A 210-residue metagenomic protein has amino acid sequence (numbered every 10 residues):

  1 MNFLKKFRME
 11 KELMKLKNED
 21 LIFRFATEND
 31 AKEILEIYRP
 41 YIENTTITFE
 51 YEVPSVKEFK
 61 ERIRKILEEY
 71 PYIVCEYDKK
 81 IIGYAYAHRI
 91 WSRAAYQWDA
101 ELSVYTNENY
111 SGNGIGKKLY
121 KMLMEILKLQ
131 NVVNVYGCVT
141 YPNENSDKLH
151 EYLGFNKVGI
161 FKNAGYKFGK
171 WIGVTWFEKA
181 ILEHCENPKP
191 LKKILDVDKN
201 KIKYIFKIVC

Functional and structural regions predicted by a protein language model:
L21, K80-Y84, I172: Glycine-rich phosphate/pyrophosphate-binding loop shared by adenosine-nucleotide-utilizing enzymes
I22-I34: A short beta-loop-alpha structural element at the N-terminal edge of CoA-dependent acyl/N-acetyltransferase catalytic
L35-R62: Conserved GNAT-fold acetyl-CoA-binding loop/helix
P54-N109, Y120-K121, A180-I181: Acetyl-CoA-dependent GNAT
V104-N109, N113, E125, Y141-P142: Active-site acidic-Proline motif in GNAT/NAT acetyltransferases
G112-I126, S146-Y152: Conserved acetyl-CoA-binding loop-helix of GNAT-fold acetyltransferases
L127-V139, L149: Conserved GNAT acetyl-CoA-binding A-motif
Y136-V139, N156-G173, L182-E183, P188: Conserved catalytic-core motifs of GNAT/GCN5-like acyltransferases
